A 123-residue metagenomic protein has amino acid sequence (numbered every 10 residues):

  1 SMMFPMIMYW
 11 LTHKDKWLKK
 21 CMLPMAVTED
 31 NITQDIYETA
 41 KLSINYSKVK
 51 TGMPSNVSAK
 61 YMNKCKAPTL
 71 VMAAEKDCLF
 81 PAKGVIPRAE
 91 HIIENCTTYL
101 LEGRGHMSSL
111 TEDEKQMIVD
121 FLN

Functional and structural regions predicted by a protein language model:
S1-W10: Flexible "cap/lid" loop of the alpha/beta hydrolase fold
Y9-K64: Conserved alpha/beta-hydrolase catalytic His-Asp/Glu region
M62-K66, H91-I93: Short, conserved loop/helix-junction motifs that constitute active-site signature segments in enzyme catalytic cores
C65, V71-A73, D77: Short beta-strand/loop motif that positions the catalytic acidic residue of the alpha/beta-hydrolase fold
A67, P81-A89: Short alpha-helix in the alpha/beta-hydrolase fold that links the catalytic acid
K76-F80, M107: Acidic catalytic loop of the alpha/beta-hydrolase fold
V85, S109-L122: Post-His helix in hydrolase/transferase enzymes
T98, R104-D113: Catalytic histidine-centered segment of alpha/beta-hydrolase-like enzymes
